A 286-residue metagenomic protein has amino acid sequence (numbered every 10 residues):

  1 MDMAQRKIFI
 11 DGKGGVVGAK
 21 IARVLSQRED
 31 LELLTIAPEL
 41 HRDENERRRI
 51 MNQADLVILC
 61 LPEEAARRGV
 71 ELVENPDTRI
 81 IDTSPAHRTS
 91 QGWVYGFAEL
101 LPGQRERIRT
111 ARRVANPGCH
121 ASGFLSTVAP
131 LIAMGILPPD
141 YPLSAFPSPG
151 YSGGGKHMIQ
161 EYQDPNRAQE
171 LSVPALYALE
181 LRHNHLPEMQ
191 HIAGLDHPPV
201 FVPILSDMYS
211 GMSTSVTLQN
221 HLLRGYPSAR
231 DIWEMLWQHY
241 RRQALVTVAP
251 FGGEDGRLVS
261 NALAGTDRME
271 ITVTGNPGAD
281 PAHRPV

Functional and structural regions predicted by a protein language model:
D2-Y177, T274-A279: N-terminal Rossmann-like NAD(P) cofactor-binding subdomain of oxidoreductases, focused on the glycine-rich
G12, V16, C119-S126, E180-P187 (+3 more regions): Conserved active-site and cofactor/substrate-binding residues in soluble primary-metabolism enzymes
R28, D196, Q243: Acidic-histidine catalytic/liganding microenvironments
L34, V200-V202, A249: General small-molecule cofactor/ligand-binding pocket signal
A111-V114, G211-S215, R284-V286: Short, solvent-exposed beta-strand edge segments and adjacent coil->beta transition regions
Y177-L181, D207, V259-L263: Short Gly/Pro-enriched turn/cap motifs at secondary-structure boundaries
L181-Y209, S213-S215: Oxyanion-binding "anion nests"
T217-V286: C-terminal active-site/capping subdomain that shapes the small-molecule cofactor and substrate pocket of enzyme
